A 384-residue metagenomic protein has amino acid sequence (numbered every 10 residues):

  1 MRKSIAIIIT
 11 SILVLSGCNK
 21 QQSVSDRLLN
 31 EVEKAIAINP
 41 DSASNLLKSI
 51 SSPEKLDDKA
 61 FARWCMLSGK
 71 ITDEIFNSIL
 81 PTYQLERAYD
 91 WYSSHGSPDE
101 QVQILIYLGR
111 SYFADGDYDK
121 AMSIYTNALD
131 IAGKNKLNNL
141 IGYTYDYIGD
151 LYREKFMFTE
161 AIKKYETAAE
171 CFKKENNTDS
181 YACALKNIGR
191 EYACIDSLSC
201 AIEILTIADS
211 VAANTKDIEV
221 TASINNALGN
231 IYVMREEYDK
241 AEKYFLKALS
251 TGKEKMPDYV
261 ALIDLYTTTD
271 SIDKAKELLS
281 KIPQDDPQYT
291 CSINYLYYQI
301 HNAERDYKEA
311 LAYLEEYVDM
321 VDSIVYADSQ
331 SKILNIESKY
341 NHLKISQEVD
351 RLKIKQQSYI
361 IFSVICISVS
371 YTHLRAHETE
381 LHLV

Functional and structural regions predicted by a protein language model:
V24-N30, K34, D41, I79-T82 (+1 more regions): Hydrophobic positions within repeat-based interaction scaffolds
L47, S52-E54, Y92-S93, Y112-F113 (+9 more regions): Eukaryotic all-alpha helical interaction scaffolds
M66, D73, Q103-A114, N139-E154 (+4 more regions): Conserved alpha-helical positions within TPR/SEL1-like repeat arrays
A227-D239, K243-I324: Membrane-proximal low-complexity regions enriched in glycine and acidic/polar residues
H373-V384: Single conserved hydrophobic/aromatic residue that forms the stacking wall/gate of nucleotide- or nucleobase-binding
